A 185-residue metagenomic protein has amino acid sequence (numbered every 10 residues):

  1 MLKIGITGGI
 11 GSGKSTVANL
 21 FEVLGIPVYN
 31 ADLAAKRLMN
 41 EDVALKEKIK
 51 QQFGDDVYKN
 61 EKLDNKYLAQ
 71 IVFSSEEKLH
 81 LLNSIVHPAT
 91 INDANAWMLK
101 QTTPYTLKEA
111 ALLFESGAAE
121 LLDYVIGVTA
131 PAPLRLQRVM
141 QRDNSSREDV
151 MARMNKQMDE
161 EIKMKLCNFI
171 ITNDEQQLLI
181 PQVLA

Functional and structural regions predicted by a protein language model:
I6: Hydrophobic anchor at the beta1->P-loop junction of P-loop NTPases
G9, F21: P-loop (Walker A) phosphate-binding loop of NTP-binding proteins
S12: ATP-binding Walker
S15: Walker A/P-loop
E22-A31, V43-A44: Post-Walker A helix-loop "phosphate-sensing" segment adjacent to the P-loop in P-loop NTPases
L33-T102: ATP-dependent small-molecule kinase phosphotransfer cores that center on conserved nucleotide phosphate-binding segments
N92-K100, Y105-Q141: ATP-dependent NMP and nucleoside kinases share a basic, alpha-helical "lid"
D93, E120-L121, A132, Q141-A185: Small-molecule kinase domains that catalyze NTP-dependent phosphoryl transfer to phosphate-bearing small molecules
